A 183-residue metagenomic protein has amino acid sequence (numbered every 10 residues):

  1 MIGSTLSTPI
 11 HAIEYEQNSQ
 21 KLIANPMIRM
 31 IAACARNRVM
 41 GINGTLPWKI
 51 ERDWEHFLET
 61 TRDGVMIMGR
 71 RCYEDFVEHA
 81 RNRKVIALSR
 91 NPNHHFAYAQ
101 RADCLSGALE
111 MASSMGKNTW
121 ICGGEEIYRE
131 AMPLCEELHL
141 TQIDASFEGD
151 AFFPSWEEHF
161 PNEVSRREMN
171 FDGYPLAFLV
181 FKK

Functional and structural regions predicted by a protein language model:
M1-P9: Extreme N-terminal basic, low-complexity initiation segments that serve as generic localization/processing leaders
T8-H11, I23: Low-complexity, intrinsically disordered segments with a bias for serine/threonine
N18-K21: Polybasic, lysine-rich low-complexity intrinsically disordered segments
P26-M30: Extreme N-terminal starter segment of soluble prokaryotic enzymes
A32-V65, R70-K183: Flexible, gly/pro- and Lys/Arg-enriched active-site loops
